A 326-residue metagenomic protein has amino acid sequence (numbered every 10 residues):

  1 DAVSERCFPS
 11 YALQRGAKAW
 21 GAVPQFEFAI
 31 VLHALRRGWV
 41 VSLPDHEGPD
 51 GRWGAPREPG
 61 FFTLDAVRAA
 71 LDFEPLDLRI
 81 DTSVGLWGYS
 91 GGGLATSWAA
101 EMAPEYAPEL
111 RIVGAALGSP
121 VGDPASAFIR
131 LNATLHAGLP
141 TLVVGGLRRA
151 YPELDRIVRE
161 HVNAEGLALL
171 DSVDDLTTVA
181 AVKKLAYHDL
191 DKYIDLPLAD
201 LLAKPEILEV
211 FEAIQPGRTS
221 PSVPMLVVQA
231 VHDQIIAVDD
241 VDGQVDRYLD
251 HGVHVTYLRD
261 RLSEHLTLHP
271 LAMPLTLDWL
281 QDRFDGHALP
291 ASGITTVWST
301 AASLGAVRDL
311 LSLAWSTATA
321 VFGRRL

Functional and structural regions predicted by a protein language model:
D1-H33, D45-E47: Short, surface-exposed "cap/lid" segments of acyl-processing enzymes
F26-A29, W53-L76, W98: Alpha/beta-hydrolase active-site loop
R68-L139: Primarily recognizes the serine-hydrolase "nucleophile elbow" in alpha/beta-hydrolase and SGNH/GDSL folds
G118-R218: Accessory cap/linker subdomain of secreted extracellular hydrolases
L198, V231-D233, R261-E264: Acidic beta-to-alpha connecting loop that harbors the catalytic carboxylate
P205-F211, D242-L326: C-terminal catalytic histidine-bearing segment of alpha/beta-hydrolase fold enzymes
S220, Q234-D242, L268: Conserved alpha/beta-hydrolase "acid-adjacent" motif
P221, L226-D233: Short beta-strand/loop motif that positions the catalytic acidic residue of the alpha/beta-hydrolase fold
